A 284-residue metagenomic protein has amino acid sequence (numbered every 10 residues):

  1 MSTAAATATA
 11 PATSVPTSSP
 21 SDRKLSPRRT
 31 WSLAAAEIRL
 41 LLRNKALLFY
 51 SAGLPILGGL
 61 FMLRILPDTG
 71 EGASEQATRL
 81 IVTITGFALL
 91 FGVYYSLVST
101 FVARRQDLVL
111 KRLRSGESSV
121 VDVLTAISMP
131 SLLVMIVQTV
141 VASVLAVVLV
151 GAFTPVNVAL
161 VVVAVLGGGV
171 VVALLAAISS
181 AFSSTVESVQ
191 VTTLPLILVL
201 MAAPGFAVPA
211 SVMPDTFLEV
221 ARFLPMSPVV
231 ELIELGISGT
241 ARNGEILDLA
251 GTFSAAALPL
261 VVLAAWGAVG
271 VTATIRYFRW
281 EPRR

Functional and structural regions predicted by a protein language model:
S2-A6, A10-L54: Aromatic- and glycine-rich beta-strand/loop motifs that create alpha-glucan
S2-V15, F253-R284: Junction motif at the cytosolic side of a transmembrane helix
T3, R29-W31, P209-D248: Short hydrophobic, aromatic-rich alpha-helical segments embedded in or entering the lipid bilayer of multi-pass
P20, L47, R79, L90-Y95 (+3 more regions): Short alpha-helical transmembrane interface motifs in multi-pass membrane proteins
L41-D68, A77-S96, M135-Q138, T192-P204 (+1 more regions): Hydrophobic alpha-helical transmembrane segments of multi-pass membrane transport/permease proteins
G53, L60-T69, S180-S227: Transmembrane helix segments
L57-G58, A77-L149: Hydrophobic alpha-helical transmembrane segments of multi-pass membrane transport proteins
V120, L124-T193, L198-L200, P259-A264 (+1 more regions): Alpha-helical transmembrane segments and their short interhelical loops
